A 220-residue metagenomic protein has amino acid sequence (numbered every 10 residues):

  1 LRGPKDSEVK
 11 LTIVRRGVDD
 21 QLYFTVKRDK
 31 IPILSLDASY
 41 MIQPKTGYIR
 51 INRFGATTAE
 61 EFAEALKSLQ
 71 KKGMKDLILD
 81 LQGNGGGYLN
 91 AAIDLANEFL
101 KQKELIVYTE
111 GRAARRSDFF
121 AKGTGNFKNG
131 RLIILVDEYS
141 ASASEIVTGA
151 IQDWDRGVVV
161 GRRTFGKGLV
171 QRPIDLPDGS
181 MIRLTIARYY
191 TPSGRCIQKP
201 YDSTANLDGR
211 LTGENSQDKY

Functional and structural regions predicted by a protein language model:
L1-G179: Cleft-lining beta-strand/loop regions that shape enzyme active-site pockets
R183-L184: Short, small/polar residue-rich loop motifs at catalytic or cofactor-binding pockets
A187-Y189: Secreted, periplasmic, or luminal enzymes acting at the cell surface/secretory milieu
P192-Y220: Conserved functional hotspot residues or short segments at active or partner-binding sites across diverse domains
